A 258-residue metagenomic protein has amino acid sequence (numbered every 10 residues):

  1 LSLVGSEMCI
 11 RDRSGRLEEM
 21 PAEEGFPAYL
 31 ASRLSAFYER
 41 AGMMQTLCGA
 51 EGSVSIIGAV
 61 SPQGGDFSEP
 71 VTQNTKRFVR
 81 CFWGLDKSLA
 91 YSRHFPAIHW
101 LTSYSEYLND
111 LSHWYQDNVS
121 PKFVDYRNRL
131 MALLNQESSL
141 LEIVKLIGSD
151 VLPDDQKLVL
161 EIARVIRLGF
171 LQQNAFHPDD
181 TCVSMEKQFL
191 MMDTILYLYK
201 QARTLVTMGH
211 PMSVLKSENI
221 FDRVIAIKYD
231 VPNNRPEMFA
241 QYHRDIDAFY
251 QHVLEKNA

Functional and structural regions predicted by a protein language model:
L1-G5, C9: Single conserved hydrophobic/aromatic residue that forms the stacking wall/gate of nucleotide- or nucleobase-binding
D12: P-loop NTPase nucleotide-binding/switch module
G15-A258: Conserved catalytic/coupling modules of large nucleotide/cofactor-utilizing molecular machines
